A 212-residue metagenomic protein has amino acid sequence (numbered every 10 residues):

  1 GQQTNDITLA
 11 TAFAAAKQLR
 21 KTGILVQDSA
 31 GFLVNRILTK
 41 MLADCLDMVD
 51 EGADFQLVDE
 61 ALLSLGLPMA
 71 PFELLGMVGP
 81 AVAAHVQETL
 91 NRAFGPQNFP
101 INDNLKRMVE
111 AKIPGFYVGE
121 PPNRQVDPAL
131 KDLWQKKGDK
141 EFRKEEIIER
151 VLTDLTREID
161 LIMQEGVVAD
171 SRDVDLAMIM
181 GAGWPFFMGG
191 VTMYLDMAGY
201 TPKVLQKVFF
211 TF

Functional and structural regions predicted by a protein language model:
G1-F212: N-terminal glycine-rich phosphate-binding loop for ADP-containing cofactors
